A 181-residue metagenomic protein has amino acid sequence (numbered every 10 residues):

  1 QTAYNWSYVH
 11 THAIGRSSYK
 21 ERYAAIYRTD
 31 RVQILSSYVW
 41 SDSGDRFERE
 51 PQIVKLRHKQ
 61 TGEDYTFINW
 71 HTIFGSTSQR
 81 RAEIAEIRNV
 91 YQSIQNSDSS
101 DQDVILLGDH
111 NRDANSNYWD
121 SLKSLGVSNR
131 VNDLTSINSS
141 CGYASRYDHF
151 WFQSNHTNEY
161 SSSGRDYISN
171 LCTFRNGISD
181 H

Functional and structural regions predicted by a protein language model:
Q1-D180: Divalent cation-coordinating acidic motifs and surrounding scaffolds that mediate Ca2+/Mg2+/Mn2+/Zn2+-dependent binding
